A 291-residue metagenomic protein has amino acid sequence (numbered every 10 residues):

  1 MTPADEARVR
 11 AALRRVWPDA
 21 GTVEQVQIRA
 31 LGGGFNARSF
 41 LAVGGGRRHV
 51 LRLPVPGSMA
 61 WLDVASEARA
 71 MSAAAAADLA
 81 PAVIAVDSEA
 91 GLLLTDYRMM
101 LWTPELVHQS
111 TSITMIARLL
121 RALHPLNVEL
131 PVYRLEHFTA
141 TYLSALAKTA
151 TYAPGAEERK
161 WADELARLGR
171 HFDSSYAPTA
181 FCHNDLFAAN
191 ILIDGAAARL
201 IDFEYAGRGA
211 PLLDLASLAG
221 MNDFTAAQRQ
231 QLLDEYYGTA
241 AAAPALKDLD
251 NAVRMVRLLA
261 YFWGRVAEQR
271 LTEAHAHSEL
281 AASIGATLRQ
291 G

Functional and structural regions predicted by a protein language model:
M1-E24: Juxta-kinase regulatory segment immediately upstream of eukaryotic protein kinase catalytic domains
R29-E136: ATP-binding pocket architecture of kinase catalytic cores
A30-G46, V50-L51, A166-L213: Active-site acidic catalytic loop and adjacent metal/ATP-binding pocket of ATP-dependent phosphoryl transfer enzymes
P56, M100, A198, A206-R208 (+1 more regions): Activation segment
A85, L101-A162, R170-A180, Y205-G209 (+1 more regions): A cross-family kinase active-site recognition segment
Y133, A242-R254: All-alpha amphipathic helical-bundle segments outside canonical DNA-binding/catalytic cores that form hydrophobic
T149-R159, F262-G291: ATP/Mg2+ or Mg2+-diphosphate-binding catalytic cores that bind nucleotide phosphates or diphosphates via glycine-rich
L212-A241, R254-T272, G285-T287: Active-site activation/catalytic loop segments of kinase-like enzymes and analogous catalytic loops in related
